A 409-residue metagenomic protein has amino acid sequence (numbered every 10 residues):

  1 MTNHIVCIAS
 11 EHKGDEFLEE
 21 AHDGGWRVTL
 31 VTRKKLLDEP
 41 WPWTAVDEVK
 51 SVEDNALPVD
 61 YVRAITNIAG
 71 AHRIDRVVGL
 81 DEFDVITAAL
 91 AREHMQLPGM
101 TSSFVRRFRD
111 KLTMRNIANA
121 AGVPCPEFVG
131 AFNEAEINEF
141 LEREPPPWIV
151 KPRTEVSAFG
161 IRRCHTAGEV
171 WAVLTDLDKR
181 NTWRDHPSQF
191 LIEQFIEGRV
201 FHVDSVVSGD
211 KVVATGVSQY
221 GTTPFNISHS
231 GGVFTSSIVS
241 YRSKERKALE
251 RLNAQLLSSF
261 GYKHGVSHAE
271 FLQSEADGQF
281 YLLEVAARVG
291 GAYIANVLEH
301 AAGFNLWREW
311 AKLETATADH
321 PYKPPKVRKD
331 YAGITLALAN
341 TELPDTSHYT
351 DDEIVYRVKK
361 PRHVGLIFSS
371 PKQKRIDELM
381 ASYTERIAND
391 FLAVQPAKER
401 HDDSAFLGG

Functional and structural regions predicted by a protein language model:
M1-F104, A135, K372, L379-G409: ATP-binding N-terminal substructure of ATP-dependent carboxylate-amine bond-forming enzymes
G14, I137, R308-G409: Peripheral (often C-terminal) accessory segments that flank ATP-dependent C-N-forming ligase machineries
E93-G160, A167, K179: A conserved helix-loop-beta module that forms one wall/lid of the active-site cleft in ATP-utilizing catalytic domains
A118, L141-C164, T182-G198, V203 (+2 more regions): ATP-grasp fold ATP-binding core
P124-P126, P147-V150, R163-G198, G232-T235 (+3 more regions): Conserved ATP-binding module of the ATP-grasp superfamily
A131, I161-T166, V206-S208, F368-S369: Short beta-strand-to-turn element immediately C-terminal to the catalytic PLP-Schiff-base lysine in fold type I
G168, Q194-Y262, V266, L282 (+1 more regions): ATP-dependent carboxylate/phosphate-activation module, predominantly the ATP-grasp catalytic core and closely related
K263-E275: A short glycine-rich, hydrophobically flanked beta-strand micro-motif that places a catalytic Asp/Glu for divalent metal
